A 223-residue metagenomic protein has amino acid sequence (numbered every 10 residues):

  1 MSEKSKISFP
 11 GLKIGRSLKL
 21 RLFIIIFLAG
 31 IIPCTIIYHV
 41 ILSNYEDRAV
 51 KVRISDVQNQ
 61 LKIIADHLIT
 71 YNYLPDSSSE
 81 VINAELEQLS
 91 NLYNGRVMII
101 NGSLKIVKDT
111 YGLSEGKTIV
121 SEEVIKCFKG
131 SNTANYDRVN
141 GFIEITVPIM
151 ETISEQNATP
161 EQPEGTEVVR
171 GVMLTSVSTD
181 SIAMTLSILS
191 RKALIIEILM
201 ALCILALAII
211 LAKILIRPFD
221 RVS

Functional and structural regions predicted by a protein language model:
E3-K105, Y111-S114, R191: Juxtamembrane segments flanking the first transmembrane helix of membrane-anchored signal-transduction proteins
L22, L215-S223: HAMP signal-relay domain(s)
Y38-E46, K192, I196, M200-R217: Cytosolic-side ends of inner-membrane transmembrane helices, especially those that anchor bacterial signal-transduction
E80-N83, V107-I143, V147: Extracytoplasmic/periplasmic sensor domains and loops in membrane signaling proteins
V97, I149-E151, R170, L215: Structured catalytic cores of enzymes that bind and process phosphorylated ligands/cofactors
D109, G171-V172: Short glycine-/small-residue motifs
M150-V168, L174-L194: Helix-start (N-cap) segments at beta->loop->alpha junctions that couple sensory/regulatory domains to adjoining helices
